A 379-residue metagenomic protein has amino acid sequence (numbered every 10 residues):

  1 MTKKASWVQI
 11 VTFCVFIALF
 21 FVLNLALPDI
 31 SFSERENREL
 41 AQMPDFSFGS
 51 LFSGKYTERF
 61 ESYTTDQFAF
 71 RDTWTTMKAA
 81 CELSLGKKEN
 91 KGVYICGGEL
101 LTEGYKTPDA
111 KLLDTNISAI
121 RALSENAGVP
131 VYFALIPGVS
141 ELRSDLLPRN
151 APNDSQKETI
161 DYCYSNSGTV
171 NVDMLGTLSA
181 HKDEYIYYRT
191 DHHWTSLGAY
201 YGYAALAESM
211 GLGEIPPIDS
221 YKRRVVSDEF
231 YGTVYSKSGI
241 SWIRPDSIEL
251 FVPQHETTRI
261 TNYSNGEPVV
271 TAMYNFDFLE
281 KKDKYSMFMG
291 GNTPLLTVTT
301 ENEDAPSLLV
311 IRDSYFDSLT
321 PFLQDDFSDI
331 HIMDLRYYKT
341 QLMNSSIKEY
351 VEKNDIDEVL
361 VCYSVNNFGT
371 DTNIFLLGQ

Functional and structural regions predicted by a protein language model:
M1-Q379: Extracellular glycan-modifying ectodomains
